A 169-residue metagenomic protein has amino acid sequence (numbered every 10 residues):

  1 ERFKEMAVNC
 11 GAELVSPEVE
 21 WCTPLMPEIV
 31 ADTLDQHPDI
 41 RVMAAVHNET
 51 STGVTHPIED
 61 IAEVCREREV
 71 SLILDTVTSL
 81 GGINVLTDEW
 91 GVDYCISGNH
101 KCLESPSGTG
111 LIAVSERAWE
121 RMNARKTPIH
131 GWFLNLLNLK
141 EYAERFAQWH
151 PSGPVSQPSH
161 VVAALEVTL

Functional and structural regions predicted by a protein language model:
E1-D39: PLP-dependent aminotransferase-like
R2, T23, S79-G81, K101-S105 (+1 more regions): Short gly/pro/ser/thr-enriched loop/turn and capping motifs at secondary-structure boundaries
E18, A44-H47, S97-G98, A113: Short beta-strand segments
L25-G81, Y94: Active-site phosphate-binding strand-loop segment of PLP-dependent enzymes
L80-W90: Glycine-rich, charge-decorated loop segments at or immediately adjacent to ligand/cofactor-binding or catalytic sites
D88-H100: Conserved active-site segment immediately N-terminal to the catalytic lysine that forms the internal aldimine
L103-L169: Active-site C-terminal subdomain of aminotransferase-like
